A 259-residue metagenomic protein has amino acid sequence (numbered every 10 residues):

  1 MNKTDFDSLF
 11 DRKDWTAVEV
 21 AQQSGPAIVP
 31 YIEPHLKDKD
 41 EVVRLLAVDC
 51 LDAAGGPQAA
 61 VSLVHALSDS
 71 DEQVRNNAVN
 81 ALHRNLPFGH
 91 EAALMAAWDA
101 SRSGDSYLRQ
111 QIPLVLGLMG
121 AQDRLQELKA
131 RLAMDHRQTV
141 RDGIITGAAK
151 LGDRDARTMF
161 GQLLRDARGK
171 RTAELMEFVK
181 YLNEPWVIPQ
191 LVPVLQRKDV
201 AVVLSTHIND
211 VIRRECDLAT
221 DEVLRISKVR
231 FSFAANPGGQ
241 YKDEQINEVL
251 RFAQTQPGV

Functional and structural regions predicted by a protein language model:
M1-D7, S24-K37, G56-S68, P87-S101 (+5 more regions): Amphipathic alpha-helical scaffolding segments comprising HEAT/armadillo-like alpha-solenoid repeats
F10, K39-D40, S70-D71, G104-D105 (+4 more regions): Short inter-helical turns and helix N-cap capping residues of alpha-solenoid HEAT/ARM repeat scaffolds
T16-V20, A47, A78, I112 (+3 more regions): Conserved hydrophobic register position within alpha-solenoid helical repeats
E19-Q23, C50-A53, A81-R84, V115 (+6 more regions): Core register positions within helices of long alpha-helical scaffolds
D210-V223: Extended HEAT/HEAT-like alpha-solenoid repeat tracts in very large eukaryotic scaffold/adaptor proteins
R230-V259: Eukaryotic acidic, Ser/Thr-rich intrinsically disordered low-complexity regions
